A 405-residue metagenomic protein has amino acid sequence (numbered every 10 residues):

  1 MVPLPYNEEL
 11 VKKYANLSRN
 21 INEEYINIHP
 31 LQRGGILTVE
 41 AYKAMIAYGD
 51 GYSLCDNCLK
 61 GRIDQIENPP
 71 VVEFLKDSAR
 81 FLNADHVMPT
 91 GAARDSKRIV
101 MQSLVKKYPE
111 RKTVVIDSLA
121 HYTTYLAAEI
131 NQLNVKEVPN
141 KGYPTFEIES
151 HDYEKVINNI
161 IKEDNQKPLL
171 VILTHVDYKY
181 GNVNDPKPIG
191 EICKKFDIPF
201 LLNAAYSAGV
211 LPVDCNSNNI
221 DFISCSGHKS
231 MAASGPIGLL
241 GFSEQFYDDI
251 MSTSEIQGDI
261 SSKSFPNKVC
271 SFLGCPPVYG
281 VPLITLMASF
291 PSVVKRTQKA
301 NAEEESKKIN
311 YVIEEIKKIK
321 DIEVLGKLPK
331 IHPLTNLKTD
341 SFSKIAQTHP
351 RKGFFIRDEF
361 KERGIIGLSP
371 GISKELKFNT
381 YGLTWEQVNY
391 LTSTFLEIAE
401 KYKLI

Functional and structural regions predicted by a protein language model:
M1-G61, F272: N-terminal "arm"/small-domain region of PLP-dependent enzymes with the aminotransferase-like
V2-L4, N159, E163, T297 (+2 more regions): PLP-dependent enzyme catalytic core of the Aspartate aminotransferase-like
P30, A41-S103, L119: Conserved N-terminal alpha-helix of the aminotransferase class I/II PLP-enzyme fold
L104-Y122, K141: Conserved PLP-anchoring active-site segment centered on the Schiff-base-forming lysine
F146-G209: Active-site phosphate-binding strand-loop segment of PLP-dependent enzymes
C215-H228: Conserved active-site segment immediately N-terminal to the catalytic lysine that forms the internal aldimine
G227-K320, G326-L328: Active-site C-terminal subdomain of aminotransferase-like
S306, N310, I322-E359: Conserved PLP-binding catalytic core of the aspartate aminotransferase-like
